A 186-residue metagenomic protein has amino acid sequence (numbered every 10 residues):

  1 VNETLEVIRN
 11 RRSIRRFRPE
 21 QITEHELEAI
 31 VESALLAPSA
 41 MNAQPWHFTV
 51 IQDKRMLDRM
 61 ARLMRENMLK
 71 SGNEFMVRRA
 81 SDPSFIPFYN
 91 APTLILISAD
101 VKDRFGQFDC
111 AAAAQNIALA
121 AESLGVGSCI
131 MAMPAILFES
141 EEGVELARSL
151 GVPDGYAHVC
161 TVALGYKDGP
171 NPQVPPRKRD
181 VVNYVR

Functional and structural regions predicted by a protein language model:
V1-R186: Acidic, surface-exposed loops and disordered segments
